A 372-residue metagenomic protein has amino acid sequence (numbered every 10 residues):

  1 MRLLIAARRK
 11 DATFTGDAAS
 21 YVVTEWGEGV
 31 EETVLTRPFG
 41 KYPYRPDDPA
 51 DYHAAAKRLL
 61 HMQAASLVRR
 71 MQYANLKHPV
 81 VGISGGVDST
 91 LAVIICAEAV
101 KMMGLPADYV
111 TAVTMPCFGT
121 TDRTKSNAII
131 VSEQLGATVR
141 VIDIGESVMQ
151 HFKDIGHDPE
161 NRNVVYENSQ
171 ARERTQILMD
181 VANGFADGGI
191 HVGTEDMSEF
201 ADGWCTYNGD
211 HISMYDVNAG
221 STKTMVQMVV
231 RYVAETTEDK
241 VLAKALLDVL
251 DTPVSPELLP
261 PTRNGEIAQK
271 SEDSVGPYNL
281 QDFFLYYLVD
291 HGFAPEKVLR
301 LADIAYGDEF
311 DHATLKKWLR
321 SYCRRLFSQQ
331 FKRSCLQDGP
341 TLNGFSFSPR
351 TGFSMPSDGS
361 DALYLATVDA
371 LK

Functional and structural regions predicted by a protein language model:
R2-G85, S89-K372: ATP/NTP-dependent adenylation/nucleotidyl-transfer catalytic domains that generate, transfer, or process NMP-activated
